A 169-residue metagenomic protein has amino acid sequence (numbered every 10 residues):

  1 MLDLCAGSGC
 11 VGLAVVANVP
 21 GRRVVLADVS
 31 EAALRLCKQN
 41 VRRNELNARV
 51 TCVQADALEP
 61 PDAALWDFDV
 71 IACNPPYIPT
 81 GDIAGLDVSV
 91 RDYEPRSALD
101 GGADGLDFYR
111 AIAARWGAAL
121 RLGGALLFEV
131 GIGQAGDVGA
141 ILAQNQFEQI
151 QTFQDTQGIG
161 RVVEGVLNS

Functional and structural regions predicted by a protein language model:
M1-G85: Conserved SAM/SAH cofactor-binding pocket of Class I
V15, V90, I112-W116: Class I S-adenosylmethionine-dependent transferase superfamily signal
N74, Y93, E129: Alpha/beta-hydrolase-fold catalytic nucleophile elbow
Y77, V166-S169: C-terminal beta-strand of the catalytic ATP-binding
Y77-D107: Mobile active-site "lid"/loop adjacent to the S-adenosyl-L-methionine
A103-V166: Conserved Class I SAM-dependent methyltransferase catalytic core
